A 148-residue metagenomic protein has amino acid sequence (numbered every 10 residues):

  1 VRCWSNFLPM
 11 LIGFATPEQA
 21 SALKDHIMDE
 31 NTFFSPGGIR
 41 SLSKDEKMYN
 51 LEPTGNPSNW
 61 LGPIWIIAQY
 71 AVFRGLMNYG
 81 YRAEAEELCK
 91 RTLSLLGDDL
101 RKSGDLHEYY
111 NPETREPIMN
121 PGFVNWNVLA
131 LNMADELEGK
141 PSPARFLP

Functional and structural regions predicted by a protein language model:
V1-I64, G97-P148: Extended glycan-interaction surfaces of carbohydrate-active proteins
S5-P17, Q69-R82: Alpha-helical support elements that line or immediately flank enzyme active sites and cofactor-binding pockets
K24, L88-C89: Inward-facing hydrophobic residues that define packing positions of alpha-helical scaffold repeats
A83-E87: Short, solvent-exposed positions on alpha-helices
L93-S94: Amphipathic alpha-helical segments of tetratricopeptide repeats
